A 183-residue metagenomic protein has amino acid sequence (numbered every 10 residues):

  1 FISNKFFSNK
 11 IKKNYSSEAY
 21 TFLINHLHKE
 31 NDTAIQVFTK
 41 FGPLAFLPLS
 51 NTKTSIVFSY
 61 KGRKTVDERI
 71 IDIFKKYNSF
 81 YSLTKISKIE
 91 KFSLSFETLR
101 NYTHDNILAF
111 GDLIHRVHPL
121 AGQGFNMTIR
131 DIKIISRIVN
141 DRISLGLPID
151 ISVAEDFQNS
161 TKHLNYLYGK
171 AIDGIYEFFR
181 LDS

Functional and structural regions predicted by a protein language model:
F1-I89: Conserved FAD-binding catalytic core of PHBH/FMO-like flavoproteins
K12, Y102, M127, H163-L167: A generic short alpha-helical patch detector that favors 3-5-residue windows in or near N-terminal regions
S16, V66-I70, D131, V153 (+2 more regions): Alpha-helical structural motif
A19-T21, V37-F38, P43-L47, V57 (+6 more regions): Long, contiguous hydrophobic alpha-helical segments, chiefly transmembrane helices and signal peptides
L27, K61-R63, G122-F125, S160: Short beta->alpha junction loops/turns
K64-I151: FAD/FMN-dependent oxidoreductases across multiple families
S136-S183: C-terminal helical "tail/cap" subdomain of flavin- and related membrane-associated enzymes
